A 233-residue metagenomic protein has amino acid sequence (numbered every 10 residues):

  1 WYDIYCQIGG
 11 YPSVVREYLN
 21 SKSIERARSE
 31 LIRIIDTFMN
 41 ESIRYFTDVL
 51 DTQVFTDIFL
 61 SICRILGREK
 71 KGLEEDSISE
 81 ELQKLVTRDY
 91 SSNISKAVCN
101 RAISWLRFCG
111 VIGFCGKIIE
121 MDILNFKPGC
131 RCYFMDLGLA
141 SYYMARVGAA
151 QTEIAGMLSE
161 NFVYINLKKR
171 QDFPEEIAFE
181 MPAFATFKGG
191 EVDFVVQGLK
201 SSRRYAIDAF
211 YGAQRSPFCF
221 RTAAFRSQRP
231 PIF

Functional and structural regions predicted by a protein language model:
W1-S13: Amphipathic alpha-helical segments of the small helical/lid subdomains adjacent to P-loop NTPase cores
P12, L139-A140, G212: Short, solvent-exposed loop/turn segments at secondary-structure junctions
R16-G198: Accessory nucleic acid-recognition modules appended to NTPase machines
M144-V147, D208, F218-C219: Short conserved micro-motifs at the rims of enzyme active sites and ligand-binding pockets
G189-E191, S201, G212-R215: Short Gly/Pro-enriched loop/turn and capping motifs at secondary-structure junctions
V196-A206: Active-site beta-strand-loop-beta-strand hairpin of nuclease catalytic cores that positions key catalytic residues
F210-F233: Catalytic cores of nucleic-acid endonucleases
